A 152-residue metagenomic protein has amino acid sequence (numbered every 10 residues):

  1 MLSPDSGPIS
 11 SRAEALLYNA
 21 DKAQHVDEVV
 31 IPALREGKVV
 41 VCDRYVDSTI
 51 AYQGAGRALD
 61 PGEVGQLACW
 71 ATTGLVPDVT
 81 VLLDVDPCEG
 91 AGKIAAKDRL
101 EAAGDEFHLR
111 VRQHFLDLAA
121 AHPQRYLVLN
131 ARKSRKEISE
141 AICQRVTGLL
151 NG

Functional and structural regions predicted by a protein language model:
M1-T72: ATP-dependent small-molecule kinase phosphotransfer cores that center on conserved nucleotide phosphate-binding segments
L17, L34, L59, L75 (+3 more regions): Generic leucine side-chain signal with a strong bias for well-ordered alpha-helical environments
A20, V85, A131: Active-site donor-binding loop signature of nucleotide-sugar glycosyltransferases
V41, V79-V81, L127-L129: Hydrophobic/aromatic beta-strand patches that form the interior of the parallel beta-sheet core in alpha/beta enzyme
R44, S48-Q113: A glycine- and Lys/Arg-enriched "phosphate-lid" helix/loop adjacent to the NTP-binding pocket of small-molecule kinases
C88-G152: NTP-dependent small-molecule kinase module
